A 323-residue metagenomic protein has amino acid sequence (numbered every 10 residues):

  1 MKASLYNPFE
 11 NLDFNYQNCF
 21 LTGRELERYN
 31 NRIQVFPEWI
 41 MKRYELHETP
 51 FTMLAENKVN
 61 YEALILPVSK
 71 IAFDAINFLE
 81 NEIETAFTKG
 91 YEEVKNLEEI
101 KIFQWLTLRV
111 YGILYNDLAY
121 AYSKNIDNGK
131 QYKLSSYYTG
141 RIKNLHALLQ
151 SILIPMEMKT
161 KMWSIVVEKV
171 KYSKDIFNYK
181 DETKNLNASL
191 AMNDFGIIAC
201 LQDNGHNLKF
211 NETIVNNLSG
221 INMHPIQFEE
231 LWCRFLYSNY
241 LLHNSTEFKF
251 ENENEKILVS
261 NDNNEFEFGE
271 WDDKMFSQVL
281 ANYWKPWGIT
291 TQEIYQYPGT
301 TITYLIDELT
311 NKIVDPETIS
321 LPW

Functional and structural regions predicted by a protein language model:
M1-E92: An N-terminal structural lobe/cap that precedes and organizes the functional/catalytic core across diverse proteins
P37, S69-A72, E92-E98, I221-E230: General structural signal for secondary-structure boundaries
Y44-E48, A121, G205, E212-V215: Surface-exposed beta-strand edges and their flanking turn/coil or helix-capping segments
P50-F51, Y61, L97-I102, E230-R234: Short C-terminal domain-edge/linker segments immediately following a structured domain
S69-A72, F103, V110-L114, L190-M192: P-loop NTPase catalytic cores that bind/hydrolyze ATP
V94-M158: Internal, conserved structured core segments that host functional sites
Q131-W323: C-terminal, charged low-complexity interaction regions
